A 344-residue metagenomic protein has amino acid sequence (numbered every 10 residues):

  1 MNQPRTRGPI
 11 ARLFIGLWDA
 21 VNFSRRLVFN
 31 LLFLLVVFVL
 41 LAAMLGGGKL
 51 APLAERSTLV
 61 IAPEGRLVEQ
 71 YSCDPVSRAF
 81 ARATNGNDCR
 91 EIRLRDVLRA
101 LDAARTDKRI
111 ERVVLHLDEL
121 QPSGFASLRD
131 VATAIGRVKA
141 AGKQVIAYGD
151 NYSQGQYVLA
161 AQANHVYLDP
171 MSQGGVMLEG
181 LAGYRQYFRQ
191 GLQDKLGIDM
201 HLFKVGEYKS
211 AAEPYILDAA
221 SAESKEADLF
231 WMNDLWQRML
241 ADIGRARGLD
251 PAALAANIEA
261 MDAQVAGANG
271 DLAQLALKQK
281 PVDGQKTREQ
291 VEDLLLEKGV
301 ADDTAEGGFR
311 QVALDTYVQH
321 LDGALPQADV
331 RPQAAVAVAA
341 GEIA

Functional and structural regions predicted by a protein language model:
N2-V265, E292, L296-A344: Small-residue-centered hinge/linker elements
V166-L168, V282-R288: Short acidic-hydrophobic, aromatic-tinged amphipathic segments that line or gate anion-handling sites
